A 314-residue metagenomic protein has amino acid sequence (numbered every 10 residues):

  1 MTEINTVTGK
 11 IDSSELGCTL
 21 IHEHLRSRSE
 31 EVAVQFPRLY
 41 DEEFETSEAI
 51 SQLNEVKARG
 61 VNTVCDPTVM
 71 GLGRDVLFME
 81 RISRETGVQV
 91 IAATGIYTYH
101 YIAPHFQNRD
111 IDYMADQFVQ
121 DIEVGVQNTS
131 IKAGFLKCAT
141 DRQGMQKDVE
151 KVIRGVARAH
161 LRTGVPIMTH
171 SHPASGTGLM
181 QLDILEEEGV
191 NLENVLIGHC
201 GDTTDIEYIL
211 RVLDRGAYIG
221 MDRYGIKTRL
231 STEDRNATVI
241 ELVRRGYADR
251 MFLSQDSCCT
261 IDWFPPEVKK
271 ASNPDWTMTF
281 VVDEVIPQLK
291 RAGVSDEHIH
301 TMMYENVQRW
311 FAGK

Functional and structural regions predicted by a protein language model:
T2-G9, W276-K314: Mid-to-C-terminal alpha-helical segments outside catalytic/metal-binding sites
T2-V32: Replace "His-x-His-based motif
G17-R26, V34-Q89, D112-I131: Alpha-helical scaffold segments that flank or form the walls of functional sites
H22, V64, H160, I219 (+3 more regions): Divalent metal-coordination and catalytic microenvironments
S29-A33, V76, T177-D183, D205-L213 (+3 more regions): Histidine/acidic-residue-rich catalytic or RNA/ligand-binding cores of hydrolases and nuclease-related proteins
P67, M168-H170, D222-R223, Y247-A271: Short acidic/histidine-rich active-site segments
R81-R84, Q89-T163, Y218, Y224-R229: Active-site gating/metal-coordination segments in enzymes
A157, L161-R244, R250-M251: Catalytic pocket-lining loop regions of alpha/beta-barrel enzymes, especially the amidohydrolase/enolase/GH5 lineages
